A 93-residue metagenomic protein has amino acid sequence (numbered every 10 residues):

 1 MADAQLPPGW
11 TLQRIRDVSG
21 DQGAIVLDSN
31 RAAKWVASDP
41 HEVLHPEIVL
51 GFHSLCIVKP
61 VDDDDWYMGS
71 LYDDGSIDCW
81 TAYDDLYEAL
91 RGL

Functional and structural regions predicted by a protein language model:
M1-I48: Negatively charged, low-complexity tracts enriched in Asp/Glu with abundant Ser/Thr
A4, Q22, S29, D63-D64 (+2 more regions): Short linear motifs in intrinsically disordered/low-complexity regions
P7-W10, G75, W80, L93: Aromatic-residue detector
I15, G51-D78: Short aromatic-glycine-(Arg/Gly/Cys) micro-motifs in beta-strand/loop hairpins
Y83-L93: A short, charged, amphipathic alpha-helix used as a generic interaction element across diverse proteins
